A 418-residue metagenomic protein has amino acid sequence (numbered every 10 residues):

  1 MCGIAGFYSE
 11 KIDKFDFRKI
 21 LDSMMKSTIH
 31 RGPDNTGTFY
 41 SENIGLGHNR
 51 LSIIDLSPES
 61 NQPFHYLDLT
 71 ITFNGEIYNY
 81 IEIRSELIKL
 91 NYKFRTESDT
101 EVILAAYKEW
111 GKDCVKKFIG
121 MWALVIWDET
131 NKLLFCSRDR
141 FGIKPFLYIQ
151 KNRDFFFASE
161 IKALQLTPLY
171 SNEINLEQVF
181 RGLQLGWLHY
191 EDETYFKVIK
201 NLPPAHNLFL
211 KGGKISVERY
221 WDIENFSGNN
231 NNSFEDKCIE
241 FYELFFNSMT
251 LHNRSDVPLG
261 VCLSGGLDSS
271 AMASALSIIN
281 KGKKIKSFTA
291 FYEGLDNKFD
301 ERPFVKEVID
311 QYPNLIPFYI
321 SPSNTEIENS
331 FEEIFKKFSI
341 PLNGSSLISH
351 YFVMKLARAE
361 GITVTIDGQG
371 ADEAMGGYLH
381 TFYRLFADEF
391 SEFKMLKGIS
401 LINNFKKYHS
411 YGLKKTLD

Functional and structural regions predicted by a protein language model:
M1-F338, H350: Cysteine-centered catalytic environments shared across enzyme families
Y8, H48, K151, K211-G212 (+1 more regions): Glycine-rich active-site loop/lid subdomains used to bind and stabilize high-energy intermediates
